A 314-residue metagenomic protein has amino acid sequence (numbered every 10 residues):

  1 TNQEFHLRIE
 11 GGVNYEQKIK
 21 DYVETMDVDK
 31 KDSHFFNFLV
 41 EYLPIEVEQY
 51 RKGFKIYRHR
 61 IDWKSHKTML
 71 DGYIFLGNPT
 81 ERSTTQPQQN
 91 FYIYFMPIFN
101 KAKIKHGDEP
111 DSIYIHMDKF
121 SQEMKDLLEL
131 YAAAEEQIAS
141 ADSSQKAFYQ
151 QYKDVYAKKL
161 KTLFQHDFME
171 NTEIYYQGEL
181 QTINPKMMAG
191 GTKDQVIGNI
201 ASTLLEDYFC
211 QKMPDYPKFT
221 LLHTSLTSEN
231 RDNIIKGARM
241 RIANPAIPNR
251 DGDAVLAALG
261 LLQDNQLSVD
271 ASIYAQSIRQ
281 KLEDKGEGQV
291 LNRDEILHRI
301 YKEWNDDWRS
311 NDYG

Functional and structural regions predicted by a protein language model:
T1-G314: Extended alpha-helical scaffold and adjacent linker segments that couple domains and build interaction/assembly
